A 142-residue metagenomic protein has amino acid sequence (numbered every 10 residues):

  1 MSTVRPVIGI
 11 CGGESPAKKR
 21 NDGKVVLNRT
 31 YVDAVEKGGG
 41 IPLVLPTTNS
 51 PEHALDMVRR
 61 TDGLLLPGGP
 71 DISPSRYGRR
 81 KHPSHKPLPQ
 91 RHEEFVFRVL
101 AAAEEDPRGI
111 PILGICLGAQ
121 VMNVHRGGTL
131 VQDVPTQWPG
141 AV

Functional and structural regions predicted by a protein language model:
M1-L113, V124-V131, P135-V142: N-terminal beta1-alpha1 cap of cysteine-dependent amidohydrolase-like domains
G114-A119: Glycine-rich beta-to-alpha active-site loop
